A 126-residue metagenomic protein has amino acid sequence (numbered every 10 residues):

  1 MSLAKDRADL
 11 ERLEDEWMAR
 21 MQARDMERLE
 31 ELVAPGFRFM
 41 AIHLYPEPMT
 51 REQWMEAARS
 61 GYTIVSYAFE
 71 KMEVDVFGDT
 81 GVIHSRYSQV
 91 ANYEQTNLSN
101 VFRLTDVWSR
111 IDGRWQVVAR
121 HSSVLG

Functional and structural regions predicted by a protein language model:
S2-L32, G36-G126: A beta-strand edge to alpha-helix "cap/lid" segment located at domain peripheries
